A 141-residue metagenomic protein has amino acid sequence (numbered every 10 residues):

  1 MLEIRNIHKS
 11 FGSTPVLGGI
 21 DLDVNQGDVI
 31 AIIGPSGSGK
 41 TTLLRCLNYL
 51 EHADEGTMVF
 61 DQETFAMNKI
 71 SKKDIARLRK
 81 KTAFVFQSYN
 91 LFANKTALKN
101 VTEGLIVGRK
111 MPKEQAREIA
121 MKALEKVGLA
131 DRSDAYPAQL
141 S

Functional and structural regions predicted by a protein language model:
M1-S141: ABC family nucleotide-binding domain
